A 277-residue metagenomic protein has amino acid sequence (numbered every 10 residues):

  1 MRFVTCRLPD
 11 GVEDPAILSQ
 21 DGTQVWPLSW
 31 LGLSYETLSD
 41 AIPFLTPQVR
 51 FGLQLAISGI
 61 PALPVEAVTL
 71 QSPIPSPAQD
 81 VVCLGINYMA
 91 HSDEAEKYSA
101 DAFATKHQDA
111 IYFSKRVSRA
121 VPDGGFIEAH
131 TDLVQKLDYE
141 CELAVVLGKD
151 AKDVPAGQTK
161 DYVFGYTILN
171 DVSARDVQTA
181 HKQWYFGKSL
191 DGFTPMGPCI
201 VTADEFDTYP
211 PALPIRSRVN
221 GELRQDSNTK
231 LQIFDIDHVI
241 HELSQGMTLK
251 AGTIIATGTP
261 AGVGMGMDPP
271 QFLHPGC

Functional and structural regions predicted by a protein language model:
M1-K106, A110: N-terminal non-catalytic cap/leader segment that marks the start of a structured domain
V4, Q71-P73, A100-F103, E128-L137 (+3 more regions): A generic local secondary-structure boundary/capping motif
L8-D10, L18-Q24, L147-K149, A203 (+1 more regions): Short acidic-glycine loop/turn motifs at beta-strand connectors
E13, V49-Q54, P61-L63, V68-T69 (+2 more regions): Catalytic-pocket segment enriched in acidic/His residues
S72-I74, D80, T105, Q135-L137 (+3 more regions): Residue "hotspots" at secondary-structure boundaries inside conserved domains
A100-V121, Y139, H274-C277: Structural signature of FAD isoalloxazine-binding scaffolds in flavoprotein oxidoreductases
V121-F164, L169-R175: Non-heme Fe(II) oxygenase catalytic core, chiefly the N-lobe of the double-stranded beta-helix
